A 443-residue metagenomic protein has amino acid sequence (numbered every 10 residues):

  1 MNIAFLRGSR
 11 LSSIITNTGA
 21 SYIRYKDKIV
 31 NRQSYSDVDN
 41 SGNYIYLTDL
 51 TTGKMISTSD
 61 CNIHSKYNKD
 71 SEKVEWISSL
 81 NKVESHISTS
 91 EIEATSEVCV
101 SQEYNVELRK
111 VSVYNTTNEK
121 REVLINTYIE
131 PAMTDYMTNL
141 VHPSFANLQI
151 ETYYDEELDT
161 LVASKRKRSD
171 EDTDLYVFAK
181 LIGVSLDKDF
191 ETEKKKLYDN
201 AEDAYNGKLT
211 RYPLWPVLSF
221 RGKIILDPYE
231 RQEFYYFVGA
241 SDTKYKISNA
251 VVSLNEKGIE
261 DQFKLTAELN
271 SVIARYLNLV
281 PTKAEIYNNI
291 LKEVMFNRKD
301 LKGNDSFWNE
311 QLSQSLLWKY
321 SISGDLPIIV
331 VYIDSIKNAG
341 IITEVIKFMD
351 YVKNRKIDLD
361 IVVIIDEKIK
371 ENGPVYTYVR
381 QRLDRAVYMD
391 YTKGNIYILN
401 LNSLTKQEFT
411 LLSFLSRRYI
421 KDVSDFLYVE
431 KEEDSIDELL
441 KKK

Functional and structural regions predicted by a protein language model:
M1-K443: Anionic coordination/interaction segments
